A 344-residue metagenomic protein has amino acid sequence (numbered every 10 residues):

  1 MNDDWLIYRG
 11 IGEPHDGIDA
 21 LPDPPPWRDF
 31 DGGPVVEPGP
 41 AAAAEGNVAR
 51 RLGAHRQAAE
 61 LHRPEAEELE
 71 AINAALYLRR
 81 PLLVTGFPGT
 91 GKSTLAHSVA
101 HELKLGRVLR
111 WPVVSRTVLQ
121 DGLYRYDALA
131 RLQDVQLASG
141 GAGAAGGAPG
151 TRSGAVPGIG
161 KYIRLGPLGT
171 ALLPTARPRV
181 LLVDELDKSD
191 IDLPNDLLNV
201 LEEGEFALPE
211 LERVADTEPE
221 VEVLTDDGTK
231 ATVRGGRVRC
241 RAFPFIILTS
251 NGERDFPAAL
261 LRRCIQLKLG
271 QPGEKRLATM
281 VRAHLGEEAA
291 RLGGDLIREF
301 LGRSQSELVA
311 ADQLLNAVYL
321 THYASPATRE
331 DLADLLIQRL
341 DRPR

Functional and structural regions predicted by a protein language model:
M1-R344: C-terminal regulatory/interaction module of P-loop NTP-utilizing enzymes
